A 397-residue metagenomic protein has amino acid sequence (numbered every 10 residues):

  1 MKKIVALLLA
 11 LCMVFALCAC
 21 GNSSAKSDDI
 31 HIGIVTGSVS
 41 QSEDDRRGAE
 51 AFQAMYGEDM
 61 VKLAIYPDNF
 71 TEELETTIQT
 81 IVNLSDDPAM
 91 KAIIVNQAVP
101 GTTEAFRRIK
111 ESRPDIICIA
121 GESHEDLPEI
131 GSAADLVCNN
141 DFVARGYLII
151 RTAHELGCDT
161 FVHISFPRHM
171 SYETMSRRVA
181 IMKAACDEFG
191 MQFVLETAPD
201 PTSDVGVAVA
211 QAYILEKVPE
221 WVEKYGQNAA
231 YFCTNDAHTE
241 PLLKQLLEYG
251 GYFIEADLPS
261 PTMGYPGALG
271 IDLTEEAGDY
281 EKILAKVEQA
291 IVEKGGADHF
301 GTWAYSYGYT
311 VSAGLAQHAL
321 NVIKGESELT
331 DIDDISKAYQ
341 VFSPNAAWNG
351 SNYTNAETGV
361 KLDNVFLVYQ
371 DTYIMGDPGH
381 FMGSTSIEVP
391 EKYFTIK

Functional and structural regions predicted by a protein language model:
M1-I30, K397: Short, low-complexity disordered leader/linker segments with a strong preference for bacterial N-terminal type II
D29-Q79, I94-P100: Extracytoplasmic "Venus flytrap"
I32-T36, D87-A98, I116-G121, V162-I164 (+4 more regions): Periplasmic-binding protein-like
A49, F142-L195, A319: An alpha-beta-alpha
R108-F142: Flexible loop/hinge segments that line or gate small-molecule binding clefts
L136-V162, Y213, I283-A290, S306-K324: Hydrophobic alpha-helical segments within soluble ligand-binding/sensing domains
A185-F193, E240-K324: Extracellular/periplasmic periplasmic-binding protein-like sensory domains
L284-K397: Hinge/cleft segment of the Venus flytrap/periplasmic-binding protein
